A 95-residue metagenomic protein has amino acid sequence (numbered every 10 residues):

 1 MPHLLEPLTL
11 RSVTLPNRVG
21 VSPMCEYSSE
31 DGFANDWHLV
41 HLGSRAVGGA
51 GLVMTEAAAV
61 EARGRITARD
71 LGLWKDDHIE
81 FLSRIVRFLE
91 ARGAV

Functional and structural regions predicted by a protein language model:
M1-V95: Flavin-dependent oxidoreductase catalytic cores
